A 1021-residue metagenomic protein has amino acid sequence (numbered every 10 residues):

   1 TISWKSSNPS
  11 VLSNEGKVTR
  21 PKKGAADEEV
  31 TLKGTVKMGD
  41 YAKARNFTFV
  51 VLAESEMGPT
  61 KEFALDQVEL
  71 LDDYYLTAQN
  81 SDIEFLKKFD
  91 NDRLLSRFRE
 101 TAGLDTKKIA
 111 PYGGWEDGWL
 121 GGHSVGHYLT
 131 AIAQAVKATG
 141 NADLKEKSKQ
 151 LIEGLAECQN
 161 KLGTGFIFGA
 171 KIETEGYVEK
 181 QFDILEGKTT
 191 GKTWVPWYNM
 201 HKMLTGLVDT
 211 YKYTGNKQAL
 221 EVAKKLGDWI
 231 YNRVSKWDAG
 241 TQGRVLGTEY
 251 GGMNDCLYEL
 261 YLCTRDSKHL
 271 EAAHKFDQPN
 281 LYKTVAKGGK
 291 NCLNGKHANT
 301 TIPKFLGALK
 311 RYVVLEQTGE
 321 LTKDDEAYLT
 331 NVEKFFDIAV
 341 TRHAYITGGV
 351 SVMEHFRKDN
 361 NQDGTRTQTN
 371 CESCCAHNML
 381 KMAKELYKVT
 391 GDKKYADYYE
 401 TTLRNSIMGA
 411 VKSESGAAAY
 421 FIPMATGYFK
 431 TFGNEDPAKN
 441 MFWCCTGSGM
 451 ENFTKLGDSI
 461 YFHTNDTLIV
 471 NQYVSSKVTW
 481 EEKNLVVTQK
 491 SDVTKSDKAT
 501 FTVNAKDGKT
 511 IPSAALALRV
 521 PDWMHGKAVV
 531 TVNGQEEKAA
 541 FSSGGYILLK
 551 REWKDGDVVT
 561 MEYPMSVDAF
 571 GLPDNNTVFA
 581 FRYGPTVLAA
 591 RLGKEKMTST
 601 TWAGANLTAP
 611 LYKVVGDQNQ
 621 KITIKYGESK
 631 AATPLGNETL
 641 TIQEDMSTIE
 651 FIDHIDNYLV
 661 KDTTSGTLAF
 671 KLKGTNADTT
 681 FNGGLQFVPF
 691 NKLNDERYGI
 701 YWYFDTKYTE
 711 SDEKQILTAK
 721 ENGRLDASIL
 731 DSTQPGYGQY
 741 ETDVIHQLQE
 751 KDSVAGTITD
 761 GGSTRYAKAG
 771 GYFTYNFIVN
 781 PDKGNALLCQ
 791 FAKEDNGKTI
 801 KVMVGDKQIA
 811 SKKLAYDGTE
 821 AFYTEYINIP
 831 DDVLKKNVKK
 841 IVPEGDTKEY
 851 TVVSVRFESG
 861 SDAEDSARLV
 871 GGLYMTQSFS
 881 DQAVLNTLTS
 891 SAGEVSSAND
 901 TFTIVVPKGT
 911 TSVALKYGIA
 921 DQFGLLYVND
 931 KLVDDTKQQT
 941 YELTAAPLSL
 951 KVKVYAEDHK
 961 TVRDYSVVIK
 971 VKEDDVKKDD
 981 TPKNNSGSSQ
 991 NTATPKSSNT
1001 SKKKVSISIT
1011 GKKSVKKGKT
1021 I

Functional and structural regions predicted by a protein language model:
T1-S55, S880-I1021: Beta-rich interaction/scaffold domains
G58-A142, E146, Y177-Y213, Y250-K268 (+4 more regions): Aromatic (Trp/Tyr) and acidic
G187, I809-V842: Extracellular carbohydrate recognition and processing domains and analogous Trp-centered ligand-binding platforms
K224-F305, K310: Hydrophobic, small-residue-rich alpha-helical packing segments that form membrane-like cores
A396-N405, A410-K509, S542, R551 (+2 more regions): C-terminal beta-rich recognition modules with glycine/proline-rich loops and embedded aromatic residues
F501-P512, Y772-K783, I829-L834, G845-D846 (+1 more regions): Extracellular and analogous surface-interaction loops
A514-D522, V779-D795, L915: A short beta-strand element within beta-rich, extracytoplasmic domains of secreted/secretory-pathway proteins
K527-G534, G797-Q808, G924-D930: Short, surface-exposed beta-strand/strand-loop-strand elements in extracellular ectodomains
